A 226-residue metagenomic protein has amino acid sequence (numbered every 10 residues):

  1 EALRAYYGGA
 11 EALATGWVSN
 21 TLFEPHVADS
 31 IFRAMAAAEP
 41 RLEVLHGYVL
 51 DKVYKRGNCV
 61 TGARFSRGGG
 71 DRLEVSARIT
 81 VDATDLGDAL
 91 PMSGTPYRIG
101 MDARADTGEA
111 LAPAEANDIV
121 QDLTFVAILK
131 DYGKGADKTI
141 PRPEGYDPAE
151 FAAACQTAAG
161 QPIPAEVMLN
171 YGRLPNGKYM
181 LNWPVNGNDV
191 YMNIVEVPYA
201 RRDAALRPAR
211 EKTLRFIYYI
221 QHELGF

Functional and structural regions predicted by a protein language model:
E1-F226: Aromatic-residue-lined binding/catalytic grooves and analogous aromatic/hydrophobic interfacial grooves in multimeric
